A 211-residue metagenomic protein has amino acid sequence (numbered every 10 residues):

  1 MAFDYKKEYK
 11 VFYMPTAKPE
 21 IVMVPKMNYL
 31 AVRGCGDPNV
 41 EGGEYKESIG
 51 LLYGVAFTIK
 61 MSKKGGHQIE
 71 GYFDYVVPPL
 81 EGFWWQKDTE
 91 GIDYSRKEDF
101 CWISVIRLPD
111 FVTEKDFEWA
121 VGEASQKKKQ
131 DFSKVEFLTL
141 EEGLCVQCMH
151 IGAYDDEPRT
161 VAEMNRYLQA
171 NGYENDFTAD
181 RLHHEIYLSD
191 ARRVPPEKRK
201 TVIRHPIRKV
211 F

Functional and structural regions predicted by a protein language model:
M1-F211: A solvent-exposed interaction/effector surface
